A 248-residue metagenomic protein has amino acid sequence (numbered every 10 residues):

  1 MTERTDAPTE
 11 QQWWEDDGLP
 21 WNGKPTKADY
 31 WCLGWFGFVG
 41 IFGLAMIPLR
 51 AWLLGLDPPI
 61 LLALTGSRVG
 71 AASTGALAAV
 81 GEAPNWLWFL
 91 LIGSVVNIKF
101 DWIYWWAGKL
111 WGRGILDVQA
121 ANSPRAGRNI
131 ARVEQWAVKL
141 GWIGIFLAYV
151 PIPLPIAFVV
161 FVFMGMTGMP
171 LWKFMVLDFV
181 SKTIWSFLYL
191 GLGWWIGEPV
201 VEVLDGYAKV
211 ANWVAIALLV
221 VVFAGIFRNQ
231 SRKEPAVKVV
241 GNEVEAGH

Functional and structural regions predicted by a protein language model:
M1-D57, G81-P151, G197-V214, G225-H248: Membrane-interfacial helix-loop-helix
R50-P84, P151-V162: Transmembrane helix boundary and interhelical junction motifs in multipass membrane proteins
S67-S73, W185, Y189, V244-G247: Small-residue-rich segments of transmembrane alpha-helices in multi-pass membrane proteins, especially helix faces
A72-A76, A217-F223: Hydrophobic cores of alpha-helical transmembrane segments in multi-pass inner/ER membrane proteins, independent
P84-I92, R125, M166-T183: Membrane-interface alpha-helices at helix entry/exit sites of multi-pass transporters
I98, P155-V159, F179-F187: Hydrophobic alpha-helical transmembrane bundles that constitute the permease/transmembrane domains of multi-pass
L154-W172, I196: Structural signal for alpha-helical transmembrane segments and their flanking helix-loop junctions in multi-pass
F187-V200: Transmembrane alpha-helical segments of integral membrane proteins
